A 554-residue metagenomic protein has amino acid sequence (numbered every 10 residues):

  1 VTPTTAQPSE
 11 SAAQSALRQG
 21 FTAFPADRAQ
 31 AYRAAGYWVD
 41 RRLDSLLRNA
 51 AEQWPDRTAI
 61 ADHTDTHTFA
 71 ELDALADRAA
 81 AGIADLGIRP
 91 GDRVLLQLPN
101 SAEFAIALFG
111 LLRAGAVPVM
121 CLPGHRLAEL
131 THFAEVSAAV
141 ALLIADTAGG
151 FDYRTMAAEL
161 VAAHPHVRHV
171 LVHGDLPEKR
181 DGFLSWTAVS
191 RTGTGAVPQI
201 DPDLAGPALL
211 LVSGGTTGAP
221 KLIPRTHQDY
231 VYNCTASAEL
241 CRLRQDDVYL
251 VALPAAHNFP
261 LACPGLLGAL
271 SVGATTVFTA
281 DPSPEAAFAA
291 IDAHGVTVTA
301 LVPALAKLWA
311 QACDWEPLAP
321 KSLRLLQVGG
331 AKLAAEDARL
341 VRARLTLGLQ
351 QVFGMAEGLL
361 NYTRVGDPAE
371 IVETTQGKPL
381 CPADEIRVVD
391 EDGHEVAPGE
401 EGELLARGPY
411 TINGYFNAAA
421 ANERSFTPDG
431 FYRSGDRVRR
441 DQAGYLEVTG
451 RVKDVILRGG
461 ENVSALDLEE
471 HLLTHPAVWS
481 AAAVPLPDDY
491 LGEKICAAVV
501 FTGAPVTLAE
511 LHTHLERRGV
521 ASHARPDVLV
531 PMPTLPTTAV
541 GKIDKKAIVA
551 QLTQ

Functional and structural regions predicted by a protein language model:
T2-A12, D85, A116-T187, G503-A504: Structural core segment of the AMP-binding/adenylate-forming
Y37-V39, D44-R48, D56-S101, A105-F109 (+3 more regions): Conserved AMP-binding/adenylate-forming core of the ANL superfamily
T68-A70, A208-Y232: Conserved AMP-binding A3 loop
H125-F133, L142-I144, T299, G408 (+4 more regions): AMP-binding/adenylate-forming catalytic core of the ANL superfamily
V172-H173, V520-K542: AMP-binding/adenylate-forming catalytic domain of the ANL superfamily
A188, V296-A300, A310-I371, E385: Gly/Ser/Thr-rich phosphate-binding loop
V231-V248, N258-V298, A312: Conserved AMP-binding/adenylation subdomain of ANL enzymes
P379-A383, H394-S425, V463: Conserved ATP/PPi-binding loop(s) of AMP-dependent carboxylate-activating enzymes
